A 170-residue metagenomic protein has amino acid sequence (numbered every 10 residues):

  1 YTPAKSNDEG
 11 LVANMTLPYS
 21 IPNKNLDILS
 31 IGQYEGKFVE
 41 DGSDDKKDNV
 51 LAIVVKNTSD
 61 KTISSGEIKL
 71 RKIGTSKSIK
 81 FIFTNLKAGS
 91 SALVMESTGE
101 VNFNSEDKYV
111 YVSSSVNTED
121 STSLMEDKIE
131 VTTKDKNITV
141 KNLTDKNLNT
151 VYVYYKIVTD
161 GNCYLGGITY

Functional and structural regions predicted by a protein language model:
P3-L26, F83, A92-N137: Terminal connector regions
N23-D45: Beta-sheet-dominated interaction scaffolds and their linkers
G36, D41-D44, T84-N85, K128-T133: Short, exposed beta-strand/loop patches in secreted or surface proteins that constitute
D44-A52, T132-N137: Short, solvent-exposed loop/turn segments enriched in Ser/Thr/Gly
V55-T62, V140-N147, I157: Asparagine-centered strand-capping/turn motif at beta-strand->loop junctions
T62-K69, N149-Y154, Y164-I168: Short, hydrophobic/aromatic beta-strand segments
R71-I73, K156-T159: Core beta-strand residues in small-molecule sensory/regulatory alpha/beta domains
S76-N104, N162-Y170: Intrinsically disordered, low-complexity Pro/Gly/Ser/Thr-rich segments with frequent PxxP/GP/PP motifs and embedded
